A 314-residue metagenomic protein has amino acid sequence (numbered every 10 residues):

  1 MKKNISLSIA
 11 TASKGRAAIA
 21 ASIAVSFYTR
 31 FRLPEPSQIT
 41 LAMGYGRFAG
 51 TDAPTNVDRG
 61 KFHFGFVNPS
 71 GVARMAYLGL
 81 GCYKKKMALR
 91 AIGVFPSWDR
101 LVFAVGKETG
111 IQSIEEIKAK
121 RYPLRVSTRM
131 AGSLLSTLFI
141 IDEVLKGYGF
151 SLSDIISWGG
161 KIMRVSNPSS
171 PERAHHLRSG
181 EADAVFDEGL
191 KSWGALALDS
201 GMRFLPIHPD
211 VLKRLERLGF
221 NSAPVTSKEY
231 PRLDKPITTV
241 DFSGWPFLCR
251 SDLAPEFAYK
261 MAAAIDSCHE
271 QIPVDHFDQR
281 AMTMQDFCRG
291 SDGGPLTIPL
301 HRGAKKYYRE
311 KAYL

Functional and structural regions predicted by a protein language model:
K2-P34, A42-R47, R100-R173, V274 (+3 more regions): Bilobed "Venus flytrap"/periplasmic-binding protein-like clamshell domains and structurally analogous long
I19, T137, A254-A264: Short amphipathic alpha-helical coupling segments at ligand-binding clamshell hinges and other catalytic/signaling
F31, K61, A73, R121 (+7 more regions): Sec/Tat-exported extracytoplasmic proteins
T40-L41, F48-R100: N-terminal segment of the mature folded domain
T55-D58, I117, L177-R178: Hydrophobic residues within well-ordered alpha-helices
H63-V67, V102-A104, R125-T128, A184-D187: Structural recognition of the beta-strand scaffold that forms the well-ordered cores of secreted hydrolase catalytic
P69-G71, G79-L80, A91-G93, V105 (+2 more regions): Pocket-lining segment of extracytoplasmic ligand-binding domains
S179-G180, A184, G189-S192, L196-A197 (+1 more regions): An extracytoplasmic/periplasmic, membrane-proximal ligand-sensing/linker region
